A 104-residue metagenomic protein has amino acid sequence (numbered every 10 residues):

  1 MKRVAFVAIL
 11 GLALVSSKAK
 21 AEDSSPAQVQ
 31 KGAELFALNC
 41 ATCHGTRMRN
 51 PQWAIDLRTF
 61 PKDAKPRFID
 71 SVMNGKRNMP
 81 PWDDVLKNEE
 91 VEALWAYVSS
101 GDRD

Functional and structural regions predicted by a protein language model:
M1-F6: Bacterial N-terminal signal peptides that target proteins for export
V7-A13: Bacterial N-terminal signal peptides
S17-A21: Sec/Tat signal peptide C-region and signal peptidase I cleavage site
P26-A33, G45-K76: Gly/Gly-Pro-rich "capping" loops immediately C-terminal to redox-active cysteine motifs in periplasmic/lumenal
V29-Q30, L35-F36, L86, R103-D104: Short sequence/structural segments immediately N-terminal
C40-C43: Short cysteine clusters
P51-F60, M73-D104: Axial heme c-ligation environment in periplasmic c-type cytochrome domains
